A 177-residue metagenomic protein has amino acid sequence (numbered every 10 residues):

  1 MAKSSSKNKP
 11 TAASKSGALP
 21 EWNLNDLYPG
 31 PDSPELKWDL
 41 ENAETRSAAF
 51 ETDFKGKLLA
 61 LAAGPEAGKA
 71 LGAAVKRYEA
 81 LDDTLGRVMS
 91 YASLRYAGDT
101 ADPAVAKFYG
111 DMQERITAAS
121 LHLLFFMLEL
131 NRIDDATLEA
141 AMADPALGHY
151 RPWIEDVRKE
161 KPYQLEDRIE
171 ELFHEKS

Functional and structural regions predicted by a protein language model:
M1-S177: A well-structured
